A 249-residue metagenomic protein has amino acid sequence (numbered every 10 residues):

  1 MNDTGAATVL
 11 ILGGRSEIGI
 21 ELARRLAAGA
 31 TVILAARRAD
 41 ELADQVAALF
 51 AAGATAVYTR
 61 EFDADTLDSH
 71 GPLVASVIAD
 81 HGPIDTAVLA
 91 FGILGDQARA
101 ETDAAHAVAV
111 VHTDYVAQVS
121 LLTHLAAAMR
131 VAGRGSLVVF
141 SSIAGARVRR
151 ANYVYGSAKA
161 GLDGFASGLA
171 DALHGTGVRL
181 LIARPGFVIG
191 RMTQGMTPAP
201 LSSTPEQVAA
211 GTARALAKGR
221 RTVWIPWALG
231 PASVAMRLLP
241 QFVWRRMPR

Functional and structural regions predicted by a protein language model:
R15-S16: Conserved glycine-rich cofactor-binding loop
G29-Q45: Conserved glycine-rich Rossmann-like NAD(P)H-binding loop of the short-chain dehydrogenase/reductase
L49-D68: Rossmann-fold cofactor-recognition segment
G92-V108, A151: Conserved mid-core segment of classical short-chain dehydrogenase/reductases
Y115-V116: Ankyrin-repeat alpha-helix packing hotspot
L122, A158: Active-site helix of classical SDR
S142: Residue(s) in the substrate-gating loop at a strand-loop-helix junction that position the organic substrate next
I182-A183, T197-R237: C-terminal helical subdomain
